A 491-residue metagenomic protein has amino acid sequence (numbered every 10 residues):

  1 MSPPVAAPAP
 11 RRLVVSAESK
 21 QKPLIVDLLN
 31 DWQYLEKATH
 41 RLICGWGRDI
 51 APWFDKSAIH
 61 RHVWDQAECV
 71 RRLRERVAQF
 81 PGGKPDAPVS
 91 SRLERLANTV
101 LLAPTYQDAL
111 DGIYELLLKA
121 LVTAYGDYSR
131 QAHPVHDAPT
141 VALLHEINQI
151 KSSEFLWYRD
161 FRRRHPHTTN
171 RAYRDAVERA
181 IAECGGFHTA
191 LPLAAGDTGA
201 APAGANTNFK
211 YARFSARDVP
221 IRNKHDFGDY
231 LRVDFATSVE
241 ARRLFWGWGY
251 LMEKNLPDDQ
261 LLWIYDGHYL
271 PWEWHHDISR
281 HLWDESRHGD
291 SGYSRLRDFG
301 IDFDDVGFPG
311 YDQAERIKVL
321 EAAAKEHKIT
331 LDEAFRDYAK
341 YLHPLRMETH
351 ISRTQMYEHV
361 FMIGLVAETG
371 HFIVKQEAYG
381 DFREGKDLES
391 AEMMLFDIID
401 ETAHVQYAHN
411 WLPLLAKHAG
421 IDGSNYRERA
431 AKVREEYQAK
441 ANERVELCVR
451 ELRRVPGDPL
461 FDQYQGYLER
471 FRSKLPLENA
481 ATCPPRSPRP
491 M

Functional and structural regions predicted by a protein language model:
S2-M491: Non-heme di-metal
